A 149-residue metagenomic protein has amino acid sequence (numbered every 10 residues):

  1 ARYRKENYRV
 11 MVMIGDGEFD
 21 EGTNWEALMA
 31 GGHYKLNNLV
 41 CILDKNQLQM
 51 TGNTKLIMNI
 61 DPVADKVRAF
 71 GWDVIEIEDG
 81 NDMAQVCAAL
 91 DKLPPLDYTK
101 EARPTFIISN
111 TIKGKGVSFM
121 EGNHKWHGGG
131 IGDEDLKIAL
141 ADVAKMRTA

Functional and structural regions predicted by a protein language model:
A1-A149: Glycine-rich ThDP/TPP pyrophosphate-binding loop and its adjacent helix/strand module within ThDP-dependent enzymes
